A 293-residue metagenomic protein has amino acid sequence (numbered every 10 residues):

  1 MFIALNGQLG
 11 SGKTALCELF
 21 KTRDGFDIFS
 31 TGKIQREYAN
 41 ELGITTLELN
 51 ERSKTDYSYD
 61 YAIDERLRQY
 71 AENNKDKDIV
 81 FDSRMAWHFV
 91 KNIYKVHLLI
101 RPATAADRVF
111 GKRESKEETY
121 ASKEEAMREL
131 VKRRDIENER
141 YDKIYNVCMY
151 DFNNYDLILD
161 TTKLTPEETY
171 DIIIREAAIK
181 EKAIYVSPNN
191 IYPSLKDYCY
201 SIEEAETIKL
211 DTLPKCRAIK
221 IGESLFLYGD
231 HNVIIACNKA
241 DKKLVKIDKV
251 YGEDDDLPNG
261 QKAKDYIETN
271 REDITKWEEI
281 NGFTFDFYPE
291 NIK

Functional and structural regions predicted by a protein language model:
L5: Hydrophobic anchor at the beta1->P-loop junction of P-loop NTPases
K13: Conserved lysine of the Walker
T31-V90, A103-T104, E114-S115, D135: ATP-dependent small-molecule kinase phosphotransfer cores that center on conserved nucleotide phosphate-binding segments
Y57, E118-E167: Small-molecule kinase domains that catalyze NTP-dependent phosphoryl transfer to phosphate-bearing small molecules
N92-E129: Conserved phosphate-donor/acceptor-positioning beta-strand/loop module used by diverse small-molecule
V109, G252-K293: Amphipathic, charge-rich alpha-helical segments that serve as recognition/docking helices
A178-F226, N238: Short alpha-helix boundary/capping and kink motifs at helix termini
T212-I267: A short, basic-hydrophobic beta/loop patch
